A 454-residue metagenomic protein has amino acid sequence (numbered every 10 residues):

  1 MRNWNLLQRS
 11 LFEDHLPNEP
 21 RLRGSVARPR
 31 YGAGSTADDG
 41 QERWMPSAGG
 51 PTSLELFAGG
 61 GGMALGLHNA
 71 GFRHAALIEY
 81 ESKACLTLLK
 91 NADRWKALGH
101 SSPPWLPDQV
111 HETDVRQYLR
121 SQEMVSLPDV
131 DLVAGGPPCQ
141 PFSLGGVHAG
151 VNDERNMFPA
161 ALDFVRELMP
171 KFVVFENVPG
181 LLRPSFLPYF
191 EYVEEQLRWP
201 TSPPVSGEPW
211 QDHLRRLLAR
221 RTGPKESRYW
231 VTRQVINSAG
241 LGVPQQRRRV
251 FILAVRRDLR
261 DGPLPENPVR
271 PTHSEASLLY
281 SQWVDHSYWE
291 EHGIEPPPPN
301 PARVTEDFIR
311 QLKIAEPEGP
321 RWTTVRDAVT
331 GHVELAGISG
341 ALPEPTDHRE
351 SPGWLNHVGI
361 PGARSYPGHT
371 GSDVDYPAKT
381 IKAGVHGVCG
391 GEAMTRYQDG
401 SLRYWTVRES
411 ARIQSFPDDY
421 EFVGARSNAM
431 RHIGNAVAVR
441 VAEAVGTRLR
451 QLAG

Functional and structural regions predicted by a protein language model:
M1-P29, G40-W44, P320-G454: C-terminal target-recognition/interaction regions appended to catalytic cores
W4, L11-F172, P179-Y192: Core alpha/beta nucleotide-donor-binding catalytic domains of modification enzymes
W95-A97, P203-V205, R260-G262, C389-E392 (+1 more regions): Substrate-binding/catalytic groove segments of enzymes that remodel or degrade extracellular structural polymers
T113, R221-Y229, Q414-G424: Active-site-adjacent bridging/hinge elements
S121-V130, F142-T370: Class I S-adenosyl-L-methionine
